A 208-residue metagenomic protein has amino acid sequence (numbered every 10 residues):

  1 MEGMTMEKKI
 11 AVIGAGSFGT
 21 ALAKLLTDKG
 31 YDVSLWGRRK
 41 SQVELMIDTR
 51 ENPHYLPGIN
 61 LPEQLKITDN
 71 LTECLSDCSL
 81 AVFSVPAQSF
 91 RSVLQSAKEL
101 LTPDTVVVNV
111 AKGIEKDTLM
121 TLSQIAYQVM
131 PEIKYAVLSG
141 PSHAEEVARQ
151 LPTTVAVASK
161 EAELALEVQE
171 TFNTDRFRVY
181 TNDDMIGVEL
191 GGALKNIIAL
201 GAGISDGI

Functional and structural regions predicted by a protein language model:
E2-I59, K66-D69, S96: NAD(P)+-binding Rossmann beta1-loop-alpha1 motif at the extreme N-terminus of oxidoreductases
I10, V33, I133-Y135, V179: Hydrophobic anchor at the start of a short beta-strand that flanks the dinucleotide cofactor-binding loop
S41-L45, K116-D117, A165: Short, charged/polar "capping" segments at the starts of alpha-helices and the immediately preceding loops
R50, H54, V82, T118 (+3 more regions): Structural signal for hydrophobic packing residues in well-ordered secondary-structure cores of soluble enzyme domains
L61, I67-S76, L80-P152, V168: Rossmann-like NAD(P)(H) cofactor-binding subdomain of soluble oxidoreductases
S89, L100, I125, V129-I133 (+1 more regions): Internal alpha-helical scaffold of NAD(P)-dependent oxidoreductase catalytic cores
